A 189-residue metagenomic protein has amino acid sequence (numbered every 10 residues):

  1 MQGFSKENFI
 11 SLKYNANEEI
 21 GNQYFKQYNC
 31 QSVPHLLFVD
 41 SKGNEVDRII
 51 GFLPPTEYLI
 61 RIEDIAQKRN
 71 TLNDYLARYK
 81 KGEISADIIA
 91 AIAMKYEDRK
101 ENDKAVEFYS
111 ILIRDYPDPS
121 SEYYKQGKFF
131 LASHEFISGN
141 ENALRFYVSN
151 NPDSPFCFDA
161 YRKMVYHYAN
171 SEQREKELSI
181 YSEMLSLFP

Functional and structural regions predicted by a protein language model:
M1-I20, S32, F38-V39: Thiol-based oxidoreductase modules, predominantly thioredoxin-like and allied folds used for disulfide exchange
C30-T71: Non-catalytic, surface beta->alpha helical segment in thiol-disulfide oxidoreductase systems
I49-F52, K81-E83, R99, R114-Y124 (+3 more regions): Short solvent-exposed coil/turn linkers within tandem alpha-helical repeat scaffolds
I65-I88, N151-P155: TPR-adjacent "capping" and linker segments in tetratricopeptide-repeat scaffold/adaptor proteins
T71-R78, D103-R114, S138-P152, R174-S186: Alpha-helical repeat scaffolds
I89, K95-E122: Solenoidal tandem-repeat scaffolds enriched in leucines and small polar residues
I89-Y96, Q126-L131, Y147, K163-M164: Structural register within alpha-helical repeat arrays
